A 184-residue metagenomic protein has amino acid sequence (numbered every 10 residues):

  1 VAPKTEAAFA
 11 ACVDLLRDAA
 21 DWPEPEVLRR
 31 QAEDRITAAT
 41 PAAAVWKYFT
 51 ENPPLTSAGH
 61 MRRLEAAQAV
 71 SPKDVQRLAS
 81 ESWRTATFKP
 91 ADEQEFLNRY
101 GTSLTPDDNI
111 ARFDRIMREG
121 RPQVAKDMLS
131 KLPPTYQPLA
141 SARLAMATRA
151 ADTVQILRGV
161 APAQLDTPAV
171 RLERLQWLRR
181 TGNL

Functional and structural regions predicted by a protein language model:
V1-L184: Alpha-helical solenoid repeat scaffolds
